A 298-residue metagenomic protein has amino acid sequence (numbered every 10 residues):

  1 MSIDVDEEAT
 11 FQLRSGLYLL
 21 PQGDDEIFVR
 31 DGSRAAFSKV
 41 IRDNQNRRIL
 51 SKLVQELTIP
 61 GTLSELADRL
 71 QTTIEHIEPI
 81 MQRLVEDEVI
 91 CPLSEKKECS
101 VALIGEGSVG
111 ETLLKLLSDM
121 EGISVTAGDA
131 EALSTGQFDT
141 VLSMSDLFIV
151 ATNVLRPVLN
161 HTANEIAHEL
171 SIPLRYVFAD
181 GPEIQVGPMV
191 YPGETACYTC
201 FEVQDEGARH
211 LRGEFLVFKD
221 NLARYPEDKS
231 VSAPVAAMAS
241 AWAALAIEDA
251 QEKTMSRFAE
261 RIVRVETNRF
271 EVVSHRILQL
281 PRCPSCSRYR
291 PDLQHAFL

Functional and structural regions predicted by a protein language model:
M1-S38: Long, low-complexity, charged/polar intrinsically disordered regions in eukaryotic proteins
S2-D6, Q22-G23, S38-D43, L50 (+1 more regions): Phosphate-binding loop/pocket of nucleotide- and phosphate-handling active sites
Q22, E95-K97, T140-D146, I277-L278: Flexible, charged surface loops at secondary-structure boundaries
S33-I123, E183-P192, T199, D249-A250 (+3 more regions): Long, charge-rich, low-complexity alpha-helical segments
L103-S108, G128-E131, V150-L155: Structural motif
S118-M144: A short, well-structured beta->alpha microelement
M144-A239, E252, N268-R269, R276-L278 (+1 more regions): E1/E1-like adenylate-forming module used to activate ubiquitin-like modifiers and sulfur-carrier proteins
A237-R257: Internal hydrophobic alpha-helix adjacent to the cofactor/substrate pocket in enzyme cavities
